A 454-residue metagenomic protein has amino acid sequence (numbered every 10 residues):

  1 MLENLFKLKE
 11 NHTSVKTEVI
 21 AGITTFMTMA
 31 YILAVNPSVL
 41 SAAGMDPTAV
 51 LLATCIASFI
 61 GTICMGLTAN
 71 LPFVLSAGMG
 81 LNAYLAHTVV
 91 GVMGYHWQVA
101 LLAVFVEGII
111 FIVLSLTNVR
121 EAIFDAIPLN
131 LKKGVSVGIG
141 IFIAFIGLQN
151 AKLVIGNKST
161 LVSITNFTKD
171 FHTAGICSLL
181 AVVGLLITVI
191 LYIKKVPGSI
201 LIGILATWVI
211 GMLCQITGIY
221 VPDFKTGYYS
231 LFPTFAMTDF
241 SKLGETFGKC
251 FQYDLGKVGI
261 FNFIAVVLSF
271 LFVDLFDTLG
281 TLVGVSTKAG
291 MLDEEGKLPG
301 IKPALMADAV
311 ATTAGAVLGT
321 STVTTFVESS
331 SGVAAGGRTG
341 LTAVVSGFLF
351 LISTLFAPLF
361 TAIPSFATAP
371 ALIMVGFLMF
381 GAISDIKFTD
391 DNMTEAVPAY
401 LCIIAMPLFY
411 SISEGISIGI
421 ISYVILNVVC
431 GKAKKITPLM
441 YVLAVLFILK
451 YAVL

Functional and structural regions predicted by a protein language model:
M1-A49, T165-T168, I204-K302, F447-L449: Helix-loop-helix hairpins and the membrane-proximal interhelical loops of multi-pass alpha-helical transport proteins
L2-N36, A57, G78-H87, G91-I139 (+1 more regions): Helix-loop-helix junctions within the multi-pass membrane cores of secondary transporters/permeases
V19, V39, I123, G198 (+3 more regions): Residue-level signature of catalytic and energy-coupling elements of molecular machines, predominantly ATP/GTP-dependent
S41, G66, N70, V74 (+7 more regions): Transmembrane helix-loop junctions in multipass membrane proteins, especially transporters and channels
A43-I63: Loop-to-helix transition at the N-terminal end of transmembrane alpha-helices
G61-F73, V189-K195, S269-D277, D308-L318 (+3 more regions): Transmembrane alpha-helix interface/packing and boundary motifs in multi-pass membrane proteins, characterized by
M93-V209, V344-L454: Membrane-embedded alpha-helical modules
